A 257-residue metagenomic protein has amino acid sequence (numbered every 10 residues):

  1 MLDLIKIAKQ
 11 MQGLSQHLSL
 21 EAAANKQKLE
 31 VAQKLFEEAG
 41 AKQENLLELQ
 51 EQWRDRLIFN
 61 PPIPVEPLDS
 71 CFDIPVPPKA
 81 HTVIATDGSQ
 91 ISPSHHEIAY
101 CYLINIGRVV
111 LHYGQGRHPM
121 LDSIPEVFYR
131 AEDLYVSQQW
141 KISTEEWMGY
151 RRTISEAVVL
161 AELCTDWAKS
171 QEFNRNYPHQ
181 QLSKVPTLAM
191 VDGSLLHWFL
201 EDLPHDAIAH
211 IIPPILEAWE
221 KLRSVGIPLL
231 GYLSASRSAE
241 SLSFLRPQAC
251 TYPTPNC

Functional and structural regions predicted by a protein language model:
M1-V76, H81, E145-L188, G193-C257: Long, contiguous domain-sized segments
Q12, L20-A24, L111-A157: Compact, glycine/acidic-enriched structural inserts
V83-T86: Short hydrophobic beta-strand that contains or immediately precedes a catalytic carboxylate
G88-H96: Short acidic, Gly/Ser-rich segments with clustered Asp/Glu that frequently serve as metal-coordination loops in enzyme
H96-I98, D202: Short amphipathic alpha-helical segments
A99-V110: Amphipathic alpha-helical scaffolding segments
R108-H112, V127-A131, P213-E217, T254-C257: Glycine-rich loops and low-complexity Gly/Arg-rich segments that provide flexible linkers or classic glycine-based
